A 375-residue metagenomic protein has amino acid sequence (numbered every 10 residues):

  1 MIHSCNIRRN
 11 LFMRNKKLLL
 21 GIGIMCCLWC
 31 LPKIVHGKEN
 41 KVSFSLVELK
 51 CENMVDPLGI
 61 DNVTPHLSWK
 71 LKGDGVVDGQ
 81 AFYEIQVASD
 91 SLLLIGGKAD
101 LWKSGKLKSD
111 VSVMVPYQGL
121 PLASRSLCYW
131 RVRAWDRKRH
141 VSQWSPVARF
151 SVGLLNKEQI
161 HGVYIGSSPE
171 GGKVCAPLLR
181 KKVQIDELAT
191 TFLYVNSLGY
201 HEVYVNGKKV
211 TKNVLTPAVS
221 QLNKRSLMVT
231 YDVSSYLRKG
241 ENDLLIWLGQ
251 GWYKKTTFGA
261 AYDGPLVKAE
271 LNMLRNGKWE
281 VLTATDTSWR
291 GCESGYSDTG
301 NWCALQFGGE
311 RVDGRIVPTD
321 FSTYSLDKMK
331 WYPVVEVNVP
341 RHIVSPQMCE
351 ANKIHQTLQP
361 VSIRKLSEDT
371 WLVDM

Functional and structural regions predicted by a protein language model:
N40-G75, R149-N156: Pro/Thr/Ser/Gly-rich low-complexity, intrinsically disordered linker/stalk tracts
V63-L67, A189-T191, W371: Structural beta-strand segments of beta-rich domains
D78-L127, R137-W144, H161-Y164: Recognizes extended acidic, P/S/T-rich segments that occur within or adjacent to Ig-like beta-sandwich modules
Q118-P121, V205-D263: Beta-strand-rich ligand-recognition modules
V183-I185, A189-V205, L244-I246, W331: Aromatic-lined ligand-binding clefts that engage carbohydrates, nucleic acids, or primary amines
G249-Y296: Glycine/proline-rich low-complexity spacer/linker segments in large multi-domain proteins
E280-M375: Activation corresponds to long, low-complexity, non-globular regions
